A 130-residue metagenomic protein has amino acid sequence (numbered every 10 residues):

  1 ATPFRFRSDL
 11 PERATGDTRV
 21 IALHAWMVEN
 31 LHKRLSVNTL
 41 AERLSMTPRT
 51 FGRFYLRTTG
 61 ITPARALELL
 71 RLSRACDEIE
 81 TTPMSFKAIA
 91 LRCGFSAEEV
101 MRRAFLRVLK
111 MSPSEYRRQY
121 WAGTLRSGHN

Functional and structural regions predicted by a protein language model:
T2-F6, T15-S36, Y55-T59, C76-S85 (+2 more regions): Basic, amphipathic alpha-helical hairpins
R34-T39, M46, L56-A97, R118-N130: Terminal helix-turn-helix DNA-binding modules in bacterial transcription factors
R49, E98-E99, S114: Key DNA-contact positions within bacterial/archaeal DNA-binding proteins
F51, A75, M101: Short hydrophobic/aromatic patches on the structural cores and recognition surfaces of FHA
A66, M101, F105: Conserved active-site tyrosine of GNAT-family acetyltransferases
